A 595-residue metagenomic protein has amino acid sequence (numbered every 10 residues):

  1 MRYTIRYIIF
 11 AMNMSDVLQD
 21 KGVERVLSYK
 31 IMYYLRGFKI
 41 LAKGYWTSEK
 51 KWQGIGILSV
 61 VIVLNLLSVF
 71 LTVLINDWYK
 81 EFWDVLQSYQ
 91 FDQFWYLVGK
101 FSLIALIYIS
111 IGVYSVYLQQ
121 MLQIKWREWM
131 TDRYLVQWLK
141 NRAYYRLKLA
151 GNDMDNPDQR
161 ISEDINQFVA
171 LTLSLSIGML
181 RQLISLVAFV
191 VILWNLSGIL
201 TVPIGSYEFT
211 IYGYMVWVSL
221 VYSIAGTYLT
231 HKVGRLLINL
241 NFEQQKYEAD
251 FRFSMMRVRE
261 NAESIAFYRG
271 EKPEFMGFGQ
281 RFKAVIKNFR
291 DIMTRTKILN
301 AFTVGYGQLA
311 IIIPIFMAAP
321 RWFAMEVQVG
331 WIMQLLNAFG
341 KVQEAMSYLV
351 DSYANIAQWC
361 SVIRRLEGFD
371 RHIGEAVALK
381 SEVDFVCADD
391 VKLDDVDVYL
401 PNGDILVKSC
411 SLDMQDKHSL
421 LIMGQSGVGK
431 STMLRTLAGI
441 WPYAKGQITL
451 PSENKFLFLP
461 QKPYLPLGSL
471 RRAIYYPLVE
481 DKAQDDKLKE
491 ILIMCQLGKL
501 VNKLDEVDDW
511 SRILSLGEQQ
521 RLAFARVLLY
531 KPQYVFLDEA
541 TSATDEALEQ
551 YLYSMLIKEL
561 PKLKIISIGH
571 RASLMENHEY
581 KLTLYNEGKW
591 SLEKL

Functional and structural regions predicted by a protein language model:
M1-T72, E81-F101, S115-Q119, Q123 (+6 more regions): Membrane-integrated ABC transporters
V60-V63, L67, N76, I111 (+5 more regions): A hydrophobic transmembrane-helix motif
L122, G234, I238, A249 (+4 more regions): Cytosolic ends of transmembrane helices, especially the final helix of ABC transmembrane type-1 domains
D153, F267, R364-L421, A444-S452 (+2 more regions): Primarily ABC-family ATPase nucleotide-binding module
I165-A170, L240-E260, A266-I313, N355-Q358 (+1 more regions): An intracellular "coupling" helix at the cytosolic face of ABC transporter transmembrane type-1 domains
A438: Helix-to-loop junction immediately C-terminal to a conserved catalytic motif
P463-D509: Conserved "ABC signature" C-loop
A473, E506-L595: ABC-family ATPase nucleotide-binding domain "signature/switch" substructure
